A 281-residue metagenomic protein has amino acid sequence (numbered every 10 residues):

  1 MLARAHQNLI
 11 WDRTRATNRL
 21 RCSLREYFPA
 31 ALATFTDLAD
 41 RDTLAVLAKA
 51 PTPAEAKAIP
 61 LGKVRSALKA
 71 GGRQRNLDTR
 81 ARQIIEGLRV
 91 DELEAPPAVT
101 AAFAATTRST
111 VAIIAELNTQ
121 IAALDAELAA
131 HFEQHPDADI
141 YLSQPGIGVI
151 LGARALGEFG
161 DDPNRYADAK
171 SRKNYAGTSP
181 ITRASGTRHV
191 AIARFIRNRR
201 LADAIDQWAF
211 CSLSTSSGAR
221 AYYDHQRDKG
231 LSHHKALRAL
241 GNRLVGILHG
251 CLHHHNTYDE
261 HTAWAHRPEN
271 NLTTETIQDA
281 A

Functional and structural regions predicted by a protein language model:
M1-A281: A detector of single, family-specific signature residues that are central to catalytic or substrate-handling motifs
